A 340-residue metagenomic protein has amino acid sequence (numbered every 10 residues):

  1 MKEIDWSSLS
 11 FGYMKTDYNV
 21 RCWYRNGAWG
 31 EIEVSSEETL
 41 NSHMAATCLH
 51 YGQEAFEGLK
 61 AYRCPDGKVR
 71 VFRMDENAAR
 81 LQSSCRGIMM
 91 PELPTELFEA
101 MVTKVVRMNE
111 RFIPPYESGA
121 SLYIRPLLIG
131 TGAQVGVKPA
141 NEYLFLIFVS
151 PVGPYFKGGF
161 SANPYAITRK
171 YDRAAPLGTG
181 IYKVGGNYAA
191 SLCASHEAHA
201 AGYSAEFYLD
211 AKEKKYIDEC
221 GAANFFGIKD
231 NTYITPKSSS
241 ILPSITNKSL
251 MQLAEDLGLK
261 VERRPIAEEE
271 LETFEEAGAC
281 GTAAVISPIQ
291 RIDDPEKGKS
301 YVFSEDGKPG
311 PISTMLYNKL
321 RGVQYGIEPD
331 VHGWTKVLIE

Functional and structural regions predicted by a protein language model:
M1-V105, L127, Q134-E340: Helix-start/capping segments and mature chain N-termini
T95-L97, V105-G119: Charged, gly/pro-rich active-site loop segments
P115-I129: Extended, Lys/Arg-enriched charged tracts that mediate electrostatic binding to polyanionic substrates
